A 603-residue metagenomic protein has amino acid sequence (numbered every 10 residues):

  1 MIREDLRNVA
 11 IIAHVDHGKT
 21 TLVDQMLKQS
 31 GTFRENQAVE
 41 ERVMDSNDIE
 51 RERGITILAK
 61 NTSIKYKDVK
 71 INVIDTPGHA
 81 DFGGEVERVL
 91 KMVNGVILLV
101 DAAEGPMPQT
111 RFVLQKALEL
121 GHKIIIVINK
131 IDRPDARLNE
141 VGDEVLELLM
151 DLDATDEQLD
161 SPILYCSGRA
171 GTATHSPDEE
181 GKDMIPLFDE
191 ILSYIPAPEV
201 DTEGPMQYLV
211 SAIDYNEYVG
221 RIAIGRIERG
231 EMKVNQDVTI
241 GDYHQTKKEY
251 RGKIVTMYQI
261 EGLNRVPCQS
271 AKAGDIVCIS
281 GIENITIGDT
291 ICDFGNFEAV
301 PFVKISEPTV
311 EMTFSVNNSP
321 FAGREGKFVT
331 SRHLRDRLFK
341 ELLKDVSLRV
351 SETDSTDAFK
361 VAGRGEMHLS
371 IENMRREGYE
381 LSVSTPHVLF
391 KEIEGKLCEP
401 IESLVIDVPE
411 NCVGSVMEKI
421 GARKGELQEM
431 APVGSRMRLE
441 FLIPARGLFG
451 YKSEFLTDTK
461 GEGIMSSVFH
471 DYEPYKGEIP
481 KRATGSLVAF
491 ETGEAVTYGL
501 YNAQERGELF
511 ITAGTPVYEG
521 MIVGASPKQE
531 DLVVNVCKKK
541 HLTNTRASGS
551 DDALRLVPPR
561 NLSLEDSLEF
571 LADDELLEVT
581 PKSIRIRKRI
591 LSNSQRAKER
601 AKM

Functional and structural regions predicted by a protein language model:
M1-M603: Structural and coupling elements of P-loop NTPases
